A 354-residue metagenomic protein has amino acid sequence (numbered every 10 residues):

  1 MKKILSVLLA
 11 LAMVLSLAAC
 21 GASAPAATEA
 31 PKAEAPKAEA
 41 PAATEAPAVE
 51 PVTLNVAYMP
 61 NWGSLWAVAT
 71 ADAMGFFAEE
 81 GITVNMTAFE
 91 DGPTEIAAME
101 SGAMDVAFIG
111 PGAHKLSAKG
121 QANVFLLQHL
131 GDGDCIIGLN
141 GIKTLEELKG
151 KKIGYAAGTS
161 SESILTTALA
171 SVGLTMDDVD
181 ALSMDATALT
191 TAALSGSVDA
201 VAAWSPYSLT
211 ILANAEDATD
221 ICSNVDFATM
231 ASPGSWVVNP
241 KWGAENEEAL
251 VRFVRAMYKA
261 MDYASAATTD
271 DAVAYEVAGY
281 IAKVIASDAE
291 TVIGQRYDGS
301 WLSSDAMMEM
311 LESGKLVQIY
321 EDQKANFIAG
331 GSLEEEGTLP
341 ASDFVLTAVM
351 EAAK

Functional and structural regions predicted by a protein language model:
M1-T53, M350-K354: Short, low-complexity disordered leader/linker segments with a strong preference for bacterial N-terminal type II
A30-K32, K37-P41, E45-D185, D199-S205 (+2 more regions): Short, glycine-/small- and polar/acidic-enriched structural segments that line small-molecule recognition paths
A69, T166, L209-L212, Y258 (+1 more regions): Predominant activation on well-ordered alpha-helical scaffold segments within soluble catalytic domains
F76, I82, I142, L174 (+3 more regions): Helix N-cap/coil-helix junction residues
E79, S265, L346: Functional cleft and adjacent loop/helix regions within the main domain that mediate ligand binding or catalysis
D105, P111-G112, L182, T187-K283: Pocket-lining segment of extracytoplasmic ligand-binding domains
A244-S332: Secondary-structure end/capping motifs
V317-K354: Conserved C-terminal helix/tail region of periplasmic/extracytoplasmic solute-binding proteins
